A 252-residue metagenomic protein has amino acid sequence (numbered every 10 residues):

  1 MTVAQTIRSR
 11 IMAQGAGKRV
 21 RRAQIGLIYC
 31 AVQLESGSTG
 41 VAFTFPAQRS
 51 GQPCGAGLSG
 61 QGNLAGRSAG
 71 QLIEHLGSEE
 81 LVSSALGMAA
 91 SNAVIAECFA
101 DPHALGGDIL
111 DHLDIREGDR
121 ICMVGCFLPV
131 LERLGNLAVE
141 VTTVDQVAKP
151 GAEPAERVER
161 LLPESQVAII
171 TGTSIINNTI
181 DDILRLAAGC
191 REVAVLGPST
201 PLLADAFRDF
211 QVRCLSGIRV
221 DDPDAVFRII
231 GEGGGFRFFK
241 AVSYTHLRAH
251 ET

Functional and structural regions predicted by a protein language model:
M1-R21: Short, Gly/Pro- and small/polar-rich lid/capping loops
K18-E79: Long amphipathic alpha-helical segments
F99-D114: A short, well-structured juxtamembrane/interface segment
R120-M123: Conserved class I S-adenosyl-L-methionine
V130-R160: Histidine/lysine/aspartate-rich catalytic loop segments that bind and position anionic ligands
S165: An anion/phosphate-binding loop that grips the pyrophosphate of nucleotide cofactors and donors
T173-F239: Accessory, usually C-terminal, subdomains that scaffold auxiliary metal cofactors
T245-T252: Conserved small/polar residues in nucleotide/adenosyl-binding loops
